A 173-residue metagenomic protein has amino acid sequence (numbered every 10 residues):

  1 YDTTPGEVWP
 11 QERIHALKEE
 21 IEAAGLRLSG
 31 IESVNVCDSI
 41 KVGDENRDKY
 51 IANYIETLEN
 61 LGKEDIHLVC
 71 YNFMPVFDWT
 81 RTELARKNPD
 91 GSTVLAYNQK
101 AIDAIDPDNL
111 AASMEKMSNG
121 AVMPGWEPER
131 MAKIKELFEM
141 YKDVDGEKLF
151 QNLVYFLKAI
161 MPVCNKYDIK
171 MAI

Functional and structural regions predicted by a protein language model:
Y1-I169: N-terminal pre-domain/capping segments
